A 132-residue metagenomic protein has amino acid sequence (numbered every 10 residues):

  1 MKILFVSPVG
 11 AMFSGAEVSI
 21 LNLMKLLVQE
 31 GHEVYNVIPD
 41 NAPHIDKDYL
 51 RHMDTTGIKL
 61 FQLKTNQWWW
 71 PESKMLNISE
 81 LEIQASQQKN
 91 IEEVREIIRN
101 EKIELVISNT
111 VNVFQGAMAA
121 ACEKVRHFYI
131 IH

Functional and structural regions predicted by a protein language model:
M1-I3: Extreme N-terminal starter segment of soluble prokaryotic enzymes
V6-S7, I131: Alpha/beta-hydrolase
S7-F13, L26, E30-E80: N-terminal strand-loop element at the rim of the active site of nucleotide-sugar-dependent glycosyltransferases
A16-I20, Q87-N90: Conserved donor sugar-nucleotide recognition element shared by glycan-biosynthetic enzymes
V18-V28: Histidine-anchored nucleotide/phosphate-binding helix
W69-L105: An amphipathic, basic-hydrophobic alpha-helix
S108-V113, I131: Short His-centered aromatic/hydrophobic patch
E123-H127: A short helix->loop->beta-strand "cap" motif at the edges of active sites that frequently abuts
